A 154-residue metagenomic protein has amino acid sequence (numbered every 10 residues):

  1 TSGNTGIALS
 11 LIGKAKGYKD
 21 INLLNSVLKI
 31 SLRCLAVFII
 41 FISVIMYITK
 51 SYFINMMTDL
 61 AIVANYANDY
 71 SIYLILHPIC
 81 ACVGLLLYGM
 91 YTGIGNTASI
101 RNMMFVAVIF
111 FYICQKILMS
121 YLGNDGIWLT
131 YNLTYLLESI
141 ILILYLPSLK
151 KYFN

Functional and structural regions predicted by a protein language model:
T1, A61-L87, N102, Y112-I113: Alpha-helical transmembrane segments of multi-pass membrane proteins
T1-I48, V83-G95, S99: Small-residue-rich hydrophobic transmembrane alpha-helices
I7, V44, I48-Y52, L85-L86 (+4 more regions): Transmembrane alpha-helix boundary/anchor motif
G17, N65, V108-I140, L144-P147 (+1 more regions): Membrane-interface helix-loop junctions in multi-pass transport and translocation proteins
G17, T49-S51, T58-L60, G93-N96 (+2 more regions): Short helix-capping/hinge motifs at transmembrane helix termini and TM-loop junctions
R33-V37, F41, Y73-L76, N102-F110 (+1 more regions): Hydrophobic residues within alpha-helical transmembrane segments of multi-pass solute transporters/permease subunits
F41-N68: Short membrane-interface helical motifs at transmembrane helix boundaries in multi-pass membrane transporters
T97-R101, I127-W128: Alpha-helical transmembrane segments and their helix-entry boundary regions
